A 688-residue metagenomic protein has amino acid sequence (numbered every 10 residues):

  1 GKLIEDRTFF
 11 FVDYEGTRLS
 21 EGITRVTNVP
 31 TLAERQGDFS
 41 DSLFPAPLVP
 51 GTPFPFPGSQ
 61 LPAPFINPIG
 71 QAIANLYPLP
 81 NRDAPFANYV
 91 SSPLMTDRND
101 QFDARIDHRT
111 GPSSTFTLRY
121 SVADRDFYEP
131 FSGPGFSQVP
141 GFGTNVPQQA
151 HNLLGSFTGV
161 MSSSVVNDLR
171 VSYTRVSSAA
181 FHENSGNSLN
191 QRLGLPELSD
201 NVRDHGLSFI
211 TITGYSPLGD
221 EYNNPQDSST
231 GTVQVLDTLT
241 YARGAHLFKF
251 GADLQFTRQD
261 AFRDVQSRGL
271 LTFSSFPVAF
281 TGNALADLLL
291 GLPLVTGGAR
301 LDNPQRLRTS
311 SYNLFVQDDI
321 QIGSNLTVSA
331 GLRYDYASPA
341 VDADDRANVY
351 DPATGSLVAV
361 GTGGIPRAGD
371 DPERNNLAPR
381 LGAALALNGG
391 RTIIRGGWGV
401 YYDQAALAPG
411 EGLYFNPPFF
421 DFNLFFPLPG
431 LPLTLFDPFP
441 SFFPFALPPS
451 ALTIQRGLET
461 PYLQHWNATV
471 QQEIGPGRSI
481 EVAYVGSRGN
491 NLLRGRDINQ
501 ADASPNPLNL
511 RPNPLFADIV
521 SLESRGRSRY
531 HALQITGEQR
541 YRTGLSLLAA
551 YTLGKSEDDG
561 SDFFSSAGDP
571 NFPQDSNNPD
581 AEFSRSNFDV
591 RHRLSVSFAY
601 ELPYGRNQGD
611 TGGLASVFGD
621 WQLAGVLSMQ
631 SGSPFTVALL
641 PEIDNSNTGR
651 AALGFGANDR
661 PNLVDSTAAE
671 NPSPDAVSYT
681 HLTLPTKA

Functional and structural regions predicted by a protein language model:
G1, A104-H108, G155-G159, V235-Y241 (+9 more regions): Residues on the lipid-exposed face of transmembrane beta-strands in outer-membrane beta-barrel proteins
G1-V165, R175-Y215, D227, A242 (+3 more regions): Acidic, glycine-rich flexible loop segments
T8, S113-L118, V165-N167, H246-F248 (+5 more regions): Repeated loop/turn-to-beta-strand initiation elements of outer-membrane beta-barrel proteins
V12-G16, L118-V122, L169-R175, F250-F256 (+7 more regions): Transmembrane beta-barrel strands of outer-membrane/channel proteins
I66, L76-Y77, Q149, G323-N325 (+5 more regions): Short, solvent-exposed micro-motifs at the edges of structured domains
D100-A104, Q149-G155, V171, G231-D237 (+9 more regions): Hydrophobic, lipid-facing positions within transmembrane beta-strands of outer-membrane proteins
D126, T211, Y222, G231 (+2 more regions): Signature of Gram-negative outer-membrane beta-barrel scaffolds
V202, S208-F209, G214, A343-A378 (+2 more regions): Solvent-exposed loop/turn elements at secondary-structure boundaries
